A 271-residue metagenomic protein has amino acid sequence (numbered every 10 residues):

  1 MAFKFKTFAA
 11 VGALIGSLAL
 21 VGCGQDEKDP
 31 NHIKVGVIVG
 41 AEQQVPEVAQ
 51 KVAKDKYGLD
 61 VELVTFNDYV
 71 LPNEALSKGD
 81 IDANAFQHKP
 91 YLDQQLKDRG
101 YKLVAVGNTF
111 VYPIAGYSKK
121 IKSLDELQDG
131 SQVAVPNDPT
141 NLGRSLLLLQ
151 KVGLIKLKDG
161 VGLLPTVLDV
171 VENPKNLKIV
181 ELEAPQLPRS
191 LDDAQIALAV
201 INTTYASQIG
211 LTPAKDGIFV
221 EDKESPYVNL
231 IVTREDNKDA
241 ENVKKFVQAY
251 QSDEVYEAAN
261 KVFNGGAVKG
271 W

Functional and structural regions predicted by a protein language model:
A19-G22: C-terminal motif of bacterial Sec signal peptides marking the signal peptidase cleavage site
G24-D26: Bacterial signal peptide processing site
H32, V39-V64, L71, A75-S77: Short, polar/charged alpha-helical segment
G40, N67-Y69, G79, A83-D93 (+4 more regions): Beta->alpha turn/N-cap motifs
L63-E74, V161-R189: Short helix-initiation/N-cap motifs at beta->coil->alpha
V106-I155: A conserved helix-loop-strand patch within extracytoplasmic ligand-binding domains of the periplasmic binding
G107-S118, S207-Y250, K269-W271: Periplasmic-binding protein-like
G143-Q150, Y250-W271: Periplasmic-binding protein-like
